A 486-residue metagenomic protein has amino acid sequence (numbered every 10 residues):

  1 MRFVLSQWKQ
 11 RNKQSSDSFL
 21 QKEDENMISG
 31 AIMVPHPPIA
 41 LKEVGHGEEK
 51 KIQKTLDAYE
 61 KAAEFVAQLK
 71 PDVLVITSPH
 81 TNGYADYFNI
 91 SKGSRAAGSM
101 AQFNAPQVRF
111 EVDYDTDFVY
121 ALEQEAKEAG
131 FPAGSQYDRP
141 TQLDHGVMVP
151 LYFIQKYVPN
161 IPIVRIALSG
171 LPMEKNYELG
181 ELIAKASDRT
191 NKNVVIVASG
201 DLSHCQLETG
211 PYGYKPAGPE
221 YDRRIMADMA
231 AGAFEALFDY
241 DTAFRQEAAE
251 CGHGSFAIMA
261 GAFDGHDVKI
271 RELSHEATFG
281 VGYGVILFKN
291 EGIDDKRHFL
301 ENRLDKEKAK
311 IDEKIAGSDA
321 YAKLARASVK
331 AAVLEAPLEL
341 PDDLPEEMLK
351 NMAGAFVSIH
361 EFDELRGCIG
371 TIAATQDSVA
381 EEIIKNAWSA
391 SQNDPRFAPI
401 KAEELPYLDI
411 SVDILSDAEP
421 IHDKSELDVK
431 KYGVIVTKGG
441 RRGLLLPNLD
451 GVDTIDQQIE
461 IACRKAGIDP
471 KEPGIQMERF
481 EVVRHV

Functional and structural regions predicted by a protein language model:
F19, N26-D72, G83-E181, T209-A320 (+6 more regions): Flexible, D/E/H-enriched segments
V73-V75, V195: Structural motif
A167-Y221, I359-V379: Active-site beta-strand/loop microenvironment that shapes enzyme catalytic pockets
E313-A353: Short, basic/aromatic recognition patches
I372-P399: A short mixed-secondary-structure module that forms the rim of ligand-binding clefts
